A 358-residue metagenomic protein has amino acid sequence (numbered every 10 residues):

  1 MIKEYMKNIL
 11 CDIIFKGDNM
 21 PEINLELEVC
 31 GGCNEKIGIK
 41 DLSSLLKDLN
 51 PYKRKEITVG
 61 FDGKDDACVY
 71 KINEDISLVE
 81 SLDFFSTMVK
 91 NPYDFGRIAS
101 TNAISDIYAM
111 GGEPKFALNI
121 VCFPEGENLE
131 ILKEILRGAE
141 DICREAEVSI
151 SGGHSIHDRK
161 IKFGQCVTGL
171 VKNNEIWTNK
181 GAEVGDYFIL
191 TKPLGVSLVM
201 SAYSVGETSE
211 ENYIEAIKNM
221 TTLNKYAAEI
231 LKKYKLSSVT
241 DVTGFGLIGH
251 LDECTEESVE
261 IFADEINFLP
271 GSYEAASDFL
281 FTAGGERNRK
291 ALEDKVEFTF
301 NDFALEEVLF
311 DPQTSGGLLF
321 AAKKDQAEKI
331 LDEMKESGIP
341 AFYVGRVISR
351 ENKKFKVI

Functional and structural regions predicted by a protein language model:
I9-C30, D41, E125-S149, D158-I161 (+2 more regions): Glycine-/charge-enriched secondary-structure boundary and capping motifs
F15-A109, V148, E183-F188, P193 (+1 more regions): N-terminal glycine-rich phosphate/pyrophosphate-binding loops that anchor nucleotide-derived ligands and cofactors
I57-V59, A67-Y70, D106-Y108, E140 (+6 more regions): A generic local secondary-structure boundary/capping motif
I72-M88, E113-T208, R346: Glycine-rich anion-binding loops of enzyme active sites
R97-I107, G138-I142, A146, L223-A227: Short, well-ordered amphipathic alpha-helical segments that serve as non-catalytic structural scaffolds within diverse
C166-E175, E211-L231: Active-site glycine-rich loop that binds ribose-phosphate moieties when present
M200-A216, S337-P340: Short, compositionally biased
